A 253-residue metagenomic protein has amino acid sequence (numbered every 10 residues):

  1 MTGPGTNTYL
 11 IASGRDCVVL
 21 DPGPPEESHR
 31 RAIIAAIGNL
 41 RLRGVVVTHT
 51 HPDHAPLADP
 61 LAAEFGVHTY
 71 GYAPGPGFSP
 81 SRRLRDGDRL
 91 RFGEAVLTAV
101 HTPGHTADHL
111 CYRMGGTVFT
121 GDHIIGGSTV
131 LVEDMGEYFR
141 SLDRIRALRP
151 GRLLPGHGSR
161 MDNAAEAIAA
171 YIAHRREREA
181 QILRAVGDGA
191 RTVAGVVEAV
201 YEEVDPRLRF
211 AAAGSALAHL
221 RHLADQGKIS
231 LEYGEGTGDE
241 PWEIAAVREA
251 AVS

Functional and structural regions predicted by a protein language model:
M1-N39, L110-H123: Conserved beta-strand hairpin/beta-sheet module of binuclear metal-dependent hydrolase folds, prominently
L10, G87-R113, V118: Core dinuclear metal-dependent hydrolase active-site scaffold
I11, D21, H49, L84 (+7 more regions): Divalent metal-coordination and catalytic microenvironments
L20-G23, L42-H51, Y70-A73, A99-G104 (+2 more regions): Active-site neighborhood of phospho(di)ester-bond hydrolases with catalytic His/Asp-centered motifs
E26-E27, T50-P56, P76-G77, T106-H109 (+2 more regions): Active-site environment of divalent metal-dependent phosphoester hydrolases
E26-Y70: Active-site metal-binding motif and surrounding structural segment of the metallo-beta-lactamase
D134-G189: Divalent-metal (often Zn2+) His-rich catalytic cores of metallo-beta-lactamase-fold enzymes
R184-S253: C-terminal regulatory/interaction regions
